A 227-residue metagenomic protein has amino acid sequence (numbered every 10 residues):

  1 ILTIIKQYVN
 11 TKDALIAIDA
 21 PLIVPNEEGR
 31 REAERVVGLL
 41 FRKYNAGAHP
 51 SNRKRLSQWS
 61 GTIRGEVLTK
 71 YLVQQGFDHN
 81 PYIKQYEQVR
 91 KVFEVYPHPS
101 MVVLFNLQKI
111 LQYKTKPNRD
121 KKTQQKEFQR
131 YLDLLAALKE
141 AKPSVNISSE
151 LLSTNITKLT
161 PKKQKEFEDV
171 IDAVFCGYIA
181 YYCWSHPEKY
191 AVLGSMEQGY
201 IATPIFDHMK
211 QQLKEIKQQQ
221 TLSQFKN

Functional and structural regions predicted by a protein language model:
I1-N227: RNase H-like (RuvC/DEDD) metal-dependent nuclease/polynucleotide-processing core
